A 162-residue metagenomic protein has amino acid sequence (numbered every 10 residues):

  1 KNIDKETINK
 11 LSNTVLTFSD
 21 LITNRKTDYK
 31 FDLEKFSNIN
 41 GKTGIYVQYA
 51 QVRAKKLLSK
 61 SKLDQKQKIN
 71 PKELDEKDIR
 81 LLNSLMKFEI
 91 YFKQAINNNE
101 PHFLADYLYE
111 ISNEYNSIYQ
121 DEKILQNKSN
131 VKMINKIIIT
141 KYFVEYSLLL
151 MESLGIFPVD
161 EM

Functional and structural regions predicted by a protein language model:
K1-M162: Non-catalytic interaction-recognition regions
